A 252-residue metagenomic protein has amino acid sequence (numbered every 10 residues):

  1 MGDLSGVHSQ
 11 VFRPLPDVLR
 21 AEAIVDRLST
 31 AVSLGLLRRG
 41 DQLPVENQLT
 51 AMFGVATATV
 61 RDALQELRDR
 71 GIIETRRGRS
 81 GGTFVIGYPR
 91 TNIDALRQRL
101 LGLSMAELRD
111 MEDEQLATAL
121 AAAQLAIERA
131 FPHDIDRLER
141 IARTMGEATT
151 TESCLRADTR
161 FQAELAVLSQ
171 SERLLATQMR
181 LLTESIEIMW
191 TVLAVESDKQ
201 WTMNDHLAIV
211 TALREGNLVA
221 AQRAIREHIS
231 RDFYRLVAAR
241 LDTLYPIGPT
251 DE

Functional and structural regions predicted by a protein language model:
M1-T118, T243-P246, T250-E252: Short linear motifs at protein or domain termini
A31, G35, N92, L181-I188 (+3 more regions): A short secondary-structure junction motif
M111-T191, T202-A208, A220-Y234: Conserved amphipathic alpha-helical segments that form helical-bundle/coiled-coil interaction surfaces
